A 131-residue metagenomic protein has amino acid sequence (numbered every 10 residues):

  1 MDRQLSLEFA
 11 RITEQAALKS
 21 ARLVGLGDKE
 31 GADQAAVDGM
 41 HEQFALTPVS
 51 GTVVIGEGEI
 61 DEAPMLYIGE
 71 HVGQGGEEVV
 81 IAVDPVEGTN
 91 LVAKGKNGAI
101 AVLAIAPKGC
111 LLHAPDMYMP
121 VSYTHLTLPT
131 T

Functional and structural regions predicted by a protein language model:
M1-A82: N-terminal subdomain of lithium-sensitive/metallo-dependent phosphomonoesterases centered on the IMPase/IPPase/PAP
R11, Y118-Y123: Internal alpha/beta core interface subdomains
P64, E70, G109-C110, M117-P120: Flexible, active-site-adjacent loop/turn segments at secondary-structure boundaries
E77-E87, L91-A114: DPxDG-like acidic metal-binding loop motif
T124-T130: Conserved small/polar residues in nucleotide/adenosyl-binding loops
